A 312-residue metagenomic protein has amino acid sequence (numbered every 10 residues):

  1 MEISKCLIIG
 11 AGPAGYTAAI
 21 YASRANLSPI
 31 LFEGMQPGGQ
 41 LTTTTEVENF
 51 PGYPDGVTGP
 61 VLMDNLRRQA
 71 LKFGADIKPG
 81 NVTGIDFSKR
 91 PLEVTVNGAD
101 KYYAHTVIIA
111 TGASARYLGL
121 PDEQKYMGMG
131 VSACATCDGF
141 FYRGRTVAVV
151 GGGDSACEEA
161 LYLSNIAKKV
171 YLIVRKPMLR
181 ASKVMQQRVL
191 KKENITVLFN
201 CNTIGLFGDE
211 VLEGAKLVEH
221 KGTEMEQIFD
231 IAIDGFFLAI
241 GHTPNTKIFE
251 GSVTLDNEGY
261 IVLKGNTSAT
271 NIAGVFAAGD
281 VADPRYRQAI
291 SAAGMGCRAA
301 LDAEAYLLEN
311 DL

Functional and structural regions predicted by a protein language model:
M1-I9, A25, A75-R145, F237 (+2 more regions): FAD-binding core/adjacent interface of flavoenzyme oxidoreductases
S4-F73, C157-K183, D256: Beta1-alpha1 glycine-rich phosphate/pyrophosphate-binding loop at the start of Rossmann-like nucleotide-binding domains
G10, E33, T111, G151 (+3 more regions): Short beta-strand/turn micro-motifs composed of small residues that flank or help shape donor/cofactor-binding pockets
G12-P13, Q36, A113-A115, D154-S155 (+1 more regions): Residue-level detector of alpha-helix initiation sites
A19-I20, T43, G119-D122, A160-Y162 (+3 more regions): Short amphipathic alpha-helical segments
A70-S88, E93-V96, K101-A104, N165-G265 (+1 more regions): A Rossmann-like FAD-binding core segment of flavoenzymes
G119, K125-F141, I240-Y286, M295 (+1 more regions): FAD-site-proximal beta/loop scaffold in flavoenzymes
S291-L307: An active-site-proximal "capping" alpha-helix that borders the catalytic cofactor pocket
